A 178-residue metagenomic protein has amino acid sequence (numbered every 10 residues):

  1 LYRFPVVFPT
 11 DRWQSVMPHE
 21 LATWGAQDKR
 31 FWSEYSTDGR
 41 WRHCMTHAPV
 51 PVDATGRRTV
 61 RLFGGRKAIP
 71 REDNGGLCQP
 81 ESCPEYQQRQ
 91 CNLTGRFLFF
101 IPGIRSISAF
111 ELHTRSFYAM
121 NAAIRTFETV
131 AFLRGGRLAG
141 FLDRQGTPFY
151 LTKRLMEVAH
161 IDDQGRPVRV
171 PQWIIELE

Functional and structural regions predicted by a protein language model:
L1-R105, D162-Q172: OB-fold ssDNA-binding interfaces and closely related basic DNA-contact patches used across DNA replication/repair
P84-E178: Extended serine/threonine-enriched, polar tracts that run as long, contiguous segments within proteins
